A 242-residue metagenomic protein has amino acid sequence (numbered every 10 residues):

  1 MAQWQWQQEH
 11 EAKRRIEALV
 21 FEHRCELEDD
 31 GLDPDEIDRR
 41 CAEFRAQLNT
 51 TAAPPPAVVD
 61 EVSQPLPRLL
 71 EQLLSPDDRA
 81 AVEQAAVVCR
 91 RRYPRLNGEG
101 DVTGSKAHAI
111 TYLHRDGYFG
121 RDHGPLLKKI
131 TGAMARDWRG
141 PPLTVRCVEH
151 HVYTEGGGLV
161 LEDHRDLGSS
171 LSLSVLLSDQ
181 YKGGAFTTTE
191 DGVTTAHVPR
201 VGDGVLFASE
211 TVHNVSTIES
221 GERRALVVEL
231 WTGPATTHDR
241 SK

Functional and structural regions predicted by a protein language model:
M1-E61: RS-domain-like, Ser/Arg/Lys-enriched low-complexity regulatory segments of eukaryotic spliceosome and nuclear
Q5, E9-I16, D30, P34 (+5 more regions): Amphipathic alpha-helical protein-protein interaction segments
K13, E17-V20, P34, D38-C41 (+6 more regions): Generic preference for well-ordered alpha-helical elements
R24, E28, D38, A42-R45 (+7 more regions): Amphipathic alpha-helical interaction motifs in eukaryotic regulatory proteins
D30-P34, D38-R39, Y93-N97, G140 (+2 more regions): Short, flexible/disordered secondary-structure transition segments
I37-R45, G98-S105, T144, D191: Short amphipathic alpha-helical segments embedded in low-complexity Lys/Glu-rich regions
V58-G140: Non-heme Fe(II)/2-oxoglutarate
K128-K242: Catalytic core of non-heme Fe(II) oxygenases with the double-stranded beta-helix
